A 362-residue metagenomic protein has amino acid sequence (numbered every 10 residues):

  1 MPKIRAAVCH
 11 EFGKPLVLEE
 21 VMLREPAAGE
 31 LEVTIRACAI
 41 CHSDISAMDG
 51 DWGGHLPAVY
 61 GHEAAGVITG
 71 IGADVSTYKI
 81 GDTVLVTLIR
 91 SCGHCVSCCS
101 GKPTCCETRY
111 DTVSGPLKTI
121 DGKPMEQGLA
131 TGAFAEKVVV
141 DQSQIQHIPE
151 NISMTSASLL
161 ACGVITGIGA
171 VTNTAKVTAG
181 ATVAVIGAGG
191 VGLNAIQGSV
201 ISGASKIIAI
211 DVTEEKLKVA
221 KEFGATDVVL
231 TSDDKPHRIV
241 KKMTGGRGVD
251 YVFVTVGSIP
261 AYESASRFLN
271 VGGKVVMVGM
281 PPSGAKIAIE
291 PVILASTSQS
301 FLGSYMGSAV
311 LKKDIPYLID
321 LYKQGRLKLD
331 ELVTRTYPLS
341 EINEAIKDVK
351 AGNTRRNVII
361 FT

Functional and structural regions predicted by a protein language model:
M1-I4, E263-R267, V271, K312-T362: C-terminal hydrophobic helical "lid"/dimerization subdomain of Rossmann-like NAD(P)H-dependent oxidoreductases
R5-A7, V17-M22, T34, A65-V67 (+1 more regions): Residues located in well-ordered beta-strands
M22-L23, H55-G61, M125-A130, E136 (+1 more regions): Short Gly/Pro-enriched turn/cap motifs at secondary-structure boundaries
R24-C38, D49-C99, T104, H147-N151: Glycine-rich beta-strand-centered segment in the early N-terminal region that forms part of a ligand/cofactor-binding
I80, V84, E136, S143-I145 (+2 more regions): Mid-domain Rossmann-like dinucleotide-binding core that forms the NAD(H)/NADP(H) cofactor-binding site
L88-Q144: Cysteine-cluster motifs in flexible loop/terminal segments that predominantly coordinate metals
A175-A181, V191, S202, V212-S300 (+1 more regions): Glycine-rich cofactor phosphate-binding loops and adjacent beta1-alpha1 units of small-molecule cofactor enzyme domains
L302-P316: Active-site capping/gating segments
